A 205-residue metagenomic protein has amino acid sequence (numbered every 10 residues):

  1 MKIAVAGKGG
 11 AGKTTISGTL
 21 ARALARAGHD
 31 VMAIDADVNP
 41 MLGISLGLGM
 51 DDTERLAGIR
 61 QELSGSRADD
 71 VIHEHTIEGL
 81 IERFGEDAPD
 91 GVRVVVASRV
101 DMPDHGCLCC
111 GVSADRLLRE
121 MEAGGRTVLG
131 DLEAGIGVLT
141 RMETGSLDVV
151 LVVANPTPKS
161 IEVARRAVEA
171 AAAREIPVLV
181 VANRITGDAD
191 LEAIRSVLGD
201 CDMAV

Functional and structural regions predicted by a protein language model:
K2-V38: Walker A/P-loop phosphate-binding motif and the immediately C-terminal alpha-helix
I3-V5, V31, V95, R126-G130 (+1 more regions): Generic beta-sheet signal
G7, V100-D104, V178-L179: Short, basic, glycine/proline-bearing loop/turn elements
K8, A36-D37, A97-R99, L132-E133 (+2 more regions): Fold-independent oxyanion-binding glycine-rich loops and adjacent beta-strand/coil segments at enzyme active sites
A23-D90: N-terminal phosphate/diphosphate-binding loop that engages ATP/GTP or pyrophosphate donors across diverse enzyme folds
R26, G111-V205: Conserved catalytic-core segment of NTP-binding enzymes
A33, V92-V94, M203-V205: Conserved beta-strand scaffold positions in the cores of enzyme catalytic domains, especially in NTP/NDP-utilizing
H73-G137: Phosphate-binding/switch loop-helix module in NTP-utilizing enzymes
